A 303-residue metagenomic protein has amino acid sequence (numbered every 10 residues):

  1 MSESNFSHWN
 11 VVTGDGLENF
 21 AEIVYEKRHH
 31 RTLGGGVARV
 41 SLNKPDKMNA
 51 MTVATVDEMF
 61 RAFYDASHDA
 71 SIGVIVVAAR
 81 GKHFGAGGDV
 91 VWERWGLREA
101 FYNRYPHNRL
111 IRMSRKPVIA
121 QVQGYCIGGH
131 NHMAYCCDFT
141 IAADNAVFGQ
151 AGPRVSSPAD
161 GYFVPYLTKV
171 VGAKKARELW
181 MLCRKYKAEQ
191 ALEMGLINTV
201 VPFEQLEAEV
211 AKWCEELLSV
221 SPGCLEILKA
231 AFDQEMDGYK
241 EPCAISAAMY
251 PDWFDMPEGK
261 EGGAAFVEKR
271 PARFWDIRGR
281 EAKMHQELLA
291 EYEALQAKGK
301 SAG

Functional and structural regions predicted by a protein language model:
M1-R80, L288-G303: Conserved CoA-thioester-binding segment of acyl-CoA-metabolizing enzymes
N5-L17, D57, S71, A78-M113 (+2 more regions): Glycine- (often His-adjacent) and acidic-residue-rich active-site loop that binds/positions the CoA thioester
Y25, R112-P222, M256: Crotonase-fold acyl-CoA enzyme core
T32-G34, I141-A146, P158, I197-A244 (+2 more regions): C-terminal long alpha-helix characteristic of the crotonase
V40, V77, D89, M133-Y135 (+3 more regions): Hydrophobic/aromatic residues within transmembrane alpha-helices of multi-pass small-molecule transporters
G87, F101, Y105, G128-G129 (+3 more regions): Glycine-rich phosphate-binding loop at the start of an alpha helix
R104, V164, A173-A176, L225-L228 (+2 more regions): A general structural signal for well-ordered alpha-helical segments in protein cores
L179-C183, L228-F232, S246, Y250 (+1 more regions): Short alpha-helical scaffolding segments that buttress acidic/His motifs in well-ordered protein cores
